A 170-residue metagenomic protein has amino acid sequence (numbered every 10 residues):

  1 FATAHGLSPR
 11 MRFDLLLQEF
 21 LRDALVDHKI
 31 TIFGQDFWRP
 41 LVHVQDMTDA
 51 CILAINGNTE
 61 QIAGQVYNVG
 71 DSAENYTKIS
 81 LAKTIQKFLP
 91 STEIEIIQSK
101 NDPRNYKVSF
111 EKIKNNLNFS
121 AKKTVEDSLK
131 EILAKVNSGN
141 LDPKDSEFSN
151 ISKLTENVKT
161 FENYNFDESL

Functional and structural regions predicted by a protein language model:
F1-L15: Flexible, glycine-rich beta-alpha linker
T3-G6, R22, N115: Active-site micro-motifs of SAM-dependent methyltransferase domains
L16-L17, S109: Activation loop
L17, L21, T48-C51: Alpha-helical structural signal
A24-V26: Active-site Tyr-X1-5-Lys
H28, I32-L170: C-terminal substrate-binding subdomain of Rossmann-fold SDR/epimerase-dehydratase oxidoreductases
